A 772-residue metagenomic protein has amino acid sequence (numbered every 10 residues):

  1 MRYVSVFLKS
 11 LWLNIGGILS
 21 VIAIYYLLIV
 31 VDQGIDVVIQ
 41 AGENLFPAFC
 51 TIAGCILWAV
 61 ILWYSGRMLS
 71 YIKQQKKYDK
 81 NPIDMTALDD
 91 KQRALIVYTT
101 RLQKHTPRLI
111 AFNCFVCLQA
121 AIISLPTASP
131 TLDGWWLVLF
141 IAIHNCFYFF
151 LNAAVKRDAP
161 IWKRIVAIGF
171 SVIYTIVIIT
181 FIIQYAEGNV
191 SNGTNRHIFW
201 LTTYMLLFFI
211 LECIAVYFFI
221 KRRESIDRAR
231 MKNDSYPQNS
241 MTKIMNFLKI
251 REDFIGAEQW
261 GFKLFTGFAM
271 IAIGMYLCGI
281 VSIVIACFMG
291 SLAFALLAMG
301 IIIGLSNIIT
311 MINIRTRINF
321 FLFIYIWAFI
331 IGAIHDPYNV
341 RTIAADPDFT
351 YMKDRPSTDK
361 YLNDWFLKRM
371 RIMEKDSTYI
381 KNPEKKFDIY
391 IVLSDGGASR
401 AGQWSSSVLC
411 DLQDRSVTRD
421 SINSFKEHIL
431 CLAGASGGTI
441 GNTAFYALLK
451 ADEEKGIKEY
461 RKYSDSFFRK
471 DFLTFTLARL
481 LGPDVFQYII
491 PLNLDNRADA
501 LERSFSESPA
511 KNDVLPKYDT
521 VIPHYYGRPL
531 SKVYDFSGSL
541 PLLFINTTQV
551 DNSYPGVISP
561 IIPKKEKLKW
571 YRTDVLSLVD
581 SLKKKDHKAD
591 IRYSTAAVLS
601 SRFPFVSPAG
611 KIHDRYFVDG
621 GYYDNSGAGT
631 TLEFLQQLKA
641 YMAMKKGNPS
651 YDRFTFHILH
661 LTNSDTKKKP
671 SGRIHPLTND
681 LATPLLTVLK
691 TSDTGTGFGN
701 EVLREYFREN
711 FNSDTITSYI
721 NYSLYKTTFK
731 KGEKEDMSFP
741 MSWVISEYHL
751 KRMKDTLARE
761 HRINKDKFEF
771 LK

Functional and structural regions predicted by a protein language model:
M1-K772: Catalytic domains of lipid- and phosphate-ester/thioester hydrolases
